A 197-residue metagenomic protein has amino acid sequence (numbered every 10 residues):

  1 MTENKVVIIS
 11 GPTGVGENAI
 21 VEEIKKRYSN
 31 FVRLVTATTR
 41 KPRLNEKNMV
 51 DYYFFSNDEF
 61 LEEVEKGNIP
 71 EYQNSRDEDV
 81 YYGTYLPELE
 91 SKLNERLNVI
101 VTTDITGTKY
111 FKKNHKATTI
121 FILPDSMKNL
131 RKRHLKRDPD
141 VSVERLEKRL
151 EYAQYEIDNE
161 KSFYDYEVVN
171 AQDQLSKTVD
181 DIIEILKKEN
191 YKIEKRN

Functional and structural regions predicted by a protein language model:
M1-N4: Phosphate-binding P-loop
V6-I8: Short hydrophobic/aromatic beta-strand immediately N-terminal to the Walker A/P-loop
G11-T13: The conserved Walker
N18: Walker A/P-loop
N30-R43: Short beta-strand-centered segment that lines the nucleotide-binding/catalytic pocket of NTP-utilizing
R40-V99: ATP-dependent small-molecule kinase phosphotransfer cores that center on conserved nucleotide phosphate-binding segments
K41-L44, L93-N94, N98, I105 (+2 more regions): A glycine- and Lys/Arg-enriched "phosphate-lid" helix/loop adjacent to the NTP-binding pocket of small-molecule kinases
K136, D158-N197: NTP-dependent small-molecule kinase module
